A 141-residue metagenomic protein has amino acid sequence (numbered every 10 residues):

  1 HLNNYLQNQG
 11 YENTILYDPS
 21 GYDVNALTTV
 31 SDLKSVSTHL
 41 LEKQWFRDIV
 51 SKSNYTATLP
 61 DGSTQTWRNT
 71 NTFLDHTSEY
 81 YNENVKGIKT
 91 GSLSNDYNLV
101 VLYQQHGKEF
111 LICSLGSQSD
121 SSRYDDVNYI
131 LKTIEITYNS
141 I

Functional and structural regions predicted by a protein language model:
H1-I141: Penicillin-recognizing serine hydrolase domain
